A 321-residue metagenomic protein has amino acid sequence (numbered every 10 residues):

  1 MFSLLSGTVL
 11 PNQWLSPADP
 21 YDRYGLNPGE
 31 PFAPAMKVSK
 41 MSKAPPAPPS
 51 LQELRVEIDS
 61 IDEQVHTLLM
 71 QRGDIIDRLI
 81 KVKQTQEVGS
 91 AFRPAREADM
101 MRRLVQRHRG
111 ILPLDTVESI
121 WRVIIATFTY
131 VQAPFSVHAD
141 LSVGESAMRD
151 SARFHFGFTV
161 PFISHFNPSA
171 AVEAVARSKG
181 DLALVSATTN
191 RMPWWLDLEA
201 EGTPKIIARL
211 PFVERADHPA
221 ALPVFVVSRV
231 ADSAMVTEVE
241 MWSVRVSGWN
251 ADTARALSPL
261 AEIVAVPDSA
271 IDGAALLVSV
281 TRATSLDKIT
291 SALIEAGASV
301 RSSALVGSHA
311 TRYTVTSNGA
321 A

Functional and structural regions predicted by a protein language model:
F2-L4, W14-S16, Y21-A321: Domain-level signature for soluble enzymes in the chorismate/prephenate branch of the shikimate pathway
